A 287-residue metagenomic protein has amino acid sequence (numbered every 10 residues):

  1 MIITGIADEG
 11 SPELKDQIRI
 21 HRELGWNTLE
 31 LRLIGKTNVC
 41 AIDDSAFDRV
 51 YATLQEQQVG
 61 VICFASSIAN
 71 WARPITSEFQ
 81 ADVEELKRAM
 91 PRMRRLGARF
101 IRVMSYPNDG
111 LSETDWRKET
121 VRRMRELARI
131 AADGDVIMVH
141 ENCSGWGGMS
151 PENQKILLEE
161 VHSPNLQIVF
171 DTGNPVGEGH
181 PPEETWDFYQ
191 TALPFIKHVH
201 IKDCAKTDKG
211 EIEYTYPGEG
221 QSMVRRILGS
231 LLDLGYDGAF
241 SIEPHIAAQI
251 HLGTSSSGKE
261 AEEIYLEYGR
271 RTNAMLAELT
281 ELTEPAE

Functional and structural regions predicted by a protein language model:
M1-A7, S11-N27, G97, P151-E287: Histidine-acidic metal/acid-base catalytic patches
M1-K15, C40-V50, A81-L86: N-terminal-biased segments
M1-T4, I62-R73, P107-N108: N-terminal small/glycine-rich loop or linker at the start of catalytic domains across soluble metabolic enzymes
E9, L33-G35, S67-N70, S105-D109 (+4 more regions): Active-site-proximal loop/turn and secondary-structure-junction residues that shape catalytic pockets, frequently
E13-Q17, T53-E56, A72-F170, E262-I264 (+1 more regions): Active-site acidic/histidine proton-transfer and metal-coordination neighborhood in alpha/beta enzyme cores
E30-L31, I62-S66, A98-S105, M138-E141 (+1 more regions): Short beta-strand segments at enzyme active-site cores
L31-Q55, P107-S112: Glycine-rich, proline-tolerant flexible connector loops at the mouths of alpha/beta enzymes
C40-D44, R73-Q80, S112-W116, G179-E183 (+2 more regions): Short, solvent-exposed loop/turn segments at secondary-structure boundaries
